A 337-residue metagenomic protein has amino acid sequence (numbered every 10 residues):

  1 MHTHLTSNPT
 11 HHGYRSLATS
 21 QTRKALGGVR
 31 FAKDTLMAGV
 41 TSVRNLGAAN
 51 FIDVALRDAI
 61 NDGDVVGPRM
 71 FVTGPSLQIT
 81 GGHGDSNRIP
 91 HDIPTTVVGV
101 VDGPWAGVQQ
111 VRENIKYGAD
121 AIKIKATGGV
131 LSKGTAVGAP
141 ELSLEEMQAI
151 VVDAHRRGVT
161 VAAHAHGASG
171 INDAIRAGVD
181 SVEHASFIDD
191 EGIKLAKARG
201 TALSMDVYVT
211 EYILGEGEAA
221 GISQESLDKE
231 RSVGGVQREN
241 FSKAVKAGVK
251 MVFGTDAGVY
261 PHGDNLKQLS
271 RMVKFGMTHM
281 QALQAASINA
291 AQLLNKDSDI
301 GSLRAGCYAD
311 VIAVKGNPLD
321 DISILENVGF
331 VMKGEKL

Functional and structural regions predicted by a protein language model:
M1-D62, T80-H83, N87-P90, E145 (+2 more regions): Metal-associated gating/positioning segment near the N- to mid-region
M1-N8, A154-R156, V161-G167, V182: Histidine-centered catalytic micro-motifs
S7-H12, D53, S132-G134, I171-A177 (+5 more regions): Histidine/acidic-residue-rich catalytic or RNA/ligand-binding cores of hydrolases and nuclease-related proteins
K24-A32, V100-N114, H166-G170: Short, acidic/polar
G27-D53, G67-S76, A119-S132, T160 (+2 more regions): Divalent metal-dependent hydrolysis catalytic cores, especially in the metallo-beta-lactamase
D58-L77, V137-A163, G200-V209: Alpha-helix-loop-beta-strand connector modules within alpha/beta enzyme cores
N87-Q148: Active-site gating/metal-coordination segments in enzymes
R156, T160, G221-E225, R231-P318: His/Asp/Glu-enriched, well-ordered alpha-helical/loop segment that forms or immediately abuts the divalent-metal
